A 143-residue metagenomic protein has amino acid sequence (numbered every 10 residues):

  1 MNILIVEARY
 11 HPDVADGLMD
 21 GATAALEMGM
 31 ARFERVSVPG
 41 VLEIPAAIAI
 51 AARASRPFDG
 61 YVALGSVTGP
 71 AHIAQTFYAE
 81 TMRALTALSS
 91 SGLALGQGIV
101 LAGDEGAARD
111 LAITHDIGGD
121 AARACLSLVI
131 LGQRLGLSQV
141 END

Functional and structural regions predicted by a protein language model:
M1-R35: Glycine-rich phosphate/diphosphate-binding loop of Rossmann-like nucleotide-binding domains
R9-Y10, V38, S66-V67, I99-E105: Short, ordered loop/turn segments at secondary-structure junctions
A25, G29, A51-A54, A84 (+2 more regions): Change "in soluble alpha/beta enzymes" to "in soluble alpha/beta proteins
M28-S55: Active-site rim loops that border cofactor/substrate pockets in soluble metabolic enzymes
A47-L85: Glycine-rich phosphate-binding loop
A71-A74, Y78, E105-T114, L126 (+1 more regions): Phosphate/ribose-phosphate-bearing ligand recognition and processing surfaces, centered on ADP-ribose/NAD(+/P+) systems
T76-A102: Short, acidic/small-residue loops that bind anionic groups at enzyme active sites
H115-D143: A charged, well-structured terminal subsegment
